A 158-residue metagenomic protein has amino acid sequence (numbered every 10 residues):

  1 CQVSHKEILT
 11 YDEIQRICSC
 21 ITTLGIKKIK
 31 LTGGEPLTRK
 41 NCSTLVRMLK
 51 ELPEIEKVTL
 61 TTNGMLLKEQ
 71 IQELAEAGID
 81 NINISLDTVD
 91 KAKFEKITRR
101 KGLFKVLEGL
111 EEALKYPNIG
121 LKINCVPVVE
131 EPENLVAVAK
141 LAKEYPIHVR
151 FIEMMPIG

Functional and structural regions predicted by a protein language model:
C1-D12, L24: Canonical Radical SAM [4Fe-4S] cluster-binding loop centered on the CxxxCxxC motif and its immediate flanking residues
C1-S4, D90-I97, I157-G158: A short acidic, helix-capping loop that chelates divalent metal ions and anchors anionic groups
K6-L9, G34, T59, E95-T98: Pocket-edge positions in alpha/beta enzyme catalytic cores
I8-Q15, R39, S43, R100-L107 (+2 more regions): Non-membrane alpha-helical structural segments and their capping/turn regions in soluble enzymes
I14-K91: Conserved SAM/AdoMet-binding glycine-rich loop
L24-K30, E51-P53, K57-T59, D80-N81 (+2 more regions): Conserved C-terminal portion of the radical SAM core fold that forms the substrate/S-adenosylmethionine-binding
Q70, F94, E133: Short acidic, gly/pro-rich beta-turn/loop elements at beta-sheet edges and active-site/ligand-binding grooves
